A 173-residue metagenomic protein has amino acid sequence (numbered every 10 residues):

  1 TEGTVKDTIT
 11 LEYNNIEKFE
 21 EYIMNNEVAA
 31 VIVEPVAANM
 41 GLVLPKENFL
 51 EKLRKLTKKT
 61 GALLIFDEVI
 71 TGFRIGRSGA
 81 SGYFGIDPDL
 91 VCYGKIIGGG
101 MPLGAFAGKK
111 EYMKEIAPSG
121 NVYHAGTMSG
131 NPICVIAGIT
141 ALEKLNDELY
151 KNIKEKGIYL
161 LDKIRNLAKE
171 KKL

Functional and structural regions predicted by a protein language model:
T1-L173: Conserved N-terminal phosphate-binding loop of PLP-dependent enzymes in the Aspartate aminotransferase
